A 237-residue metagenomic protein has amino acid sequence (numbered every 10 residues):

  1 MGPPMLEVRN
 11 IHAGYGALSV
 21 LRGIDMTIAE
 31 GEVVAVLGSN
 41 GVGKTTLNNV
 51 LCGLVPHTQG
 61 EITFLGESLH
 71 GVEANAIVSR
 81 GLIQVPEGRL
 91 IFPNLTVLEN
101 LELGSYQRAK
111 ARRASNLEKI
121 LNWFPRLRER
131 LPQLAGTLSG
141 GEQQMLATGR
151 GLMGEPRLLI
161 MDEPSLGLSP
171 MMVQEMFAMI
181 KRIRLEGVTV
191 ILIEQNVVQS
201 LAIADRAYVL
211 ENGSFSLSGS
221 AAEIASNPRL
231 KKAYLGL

Functional and structural regions predicted by a protein language model:
G16, V34, P56, V72 (+4 more regions): ABC-type ATPase nucleotide-binding domains, specifically the catalytic core motifs of the NBD
L37-S39: The feature captures the beta-strand-to-loop junction immediately N-terminal to the Walker
C52: Helix-to-loop junction immediately C-terminal to a conserved catalytic motif
G60-S68, R80, R113-L117, G219: Conserved ABC transporter NBD signature motif
L134-L138, E142: Conserved ABC ATPase signature
G151-L152: ABC ATPase C-loop
